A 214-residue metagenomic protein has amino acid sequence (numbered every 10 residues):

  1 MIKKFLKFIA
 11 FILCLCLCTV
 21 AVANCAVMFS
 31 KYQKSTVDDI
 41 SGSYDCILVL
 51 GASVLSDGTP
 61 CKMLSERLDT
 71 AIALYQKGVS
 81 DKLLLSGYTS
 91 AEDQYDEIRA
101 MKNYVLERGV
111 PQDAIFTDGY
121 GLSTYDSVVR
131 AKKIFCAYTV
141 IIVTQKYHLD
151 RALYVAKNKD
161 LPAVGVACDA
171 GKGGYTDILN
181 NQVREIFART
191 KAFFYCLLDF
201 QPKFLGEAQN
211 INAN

Functional and structural regions predicted by a protein language model:
M1-F5, S65, R189: Intrinsically disordered, low-complexity sequence elements enriched in Ser/Thr/Gly/Pro
I2-D39: N-terminal type II signal-anchor transmembrane helix that functions as the membrane-insertion/stop-transfer segment
A26-V183: A structural signal for short, hydrophobic/glycine-enriched beta-strand patches
S90-Y95, V164, F187-F193, N210-N214: A general structural signal for short secondary-structure boundary/capping elements
L179-F204: A transmembrane-helix-recognition feature enriched in membrane-embedded lipid enzymes and envelope glyco-/phospholipid
F200-N214: Short linear elements at protein peripheries
